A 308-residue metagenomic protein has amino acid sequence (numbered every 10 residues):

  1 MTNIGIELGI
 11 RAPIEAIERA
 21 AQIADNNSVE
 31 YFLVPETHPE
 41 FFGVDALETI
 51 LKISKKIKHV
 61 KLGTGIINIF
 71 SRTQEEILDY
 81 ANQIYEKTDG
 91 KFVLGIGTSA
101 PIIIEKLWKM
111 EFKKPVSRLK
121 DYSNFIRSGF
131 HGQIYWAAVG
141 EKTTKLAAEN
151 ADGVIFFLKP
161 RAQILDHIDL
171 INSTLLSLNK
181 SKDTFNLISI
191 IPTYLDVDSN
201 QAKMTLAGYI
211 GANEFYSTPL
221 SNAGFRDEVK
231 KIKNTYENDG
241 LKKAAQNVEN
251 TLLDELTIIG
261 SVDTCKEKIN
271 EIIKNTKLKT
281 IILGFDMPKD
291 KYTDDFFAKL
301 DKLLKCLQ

Functional and structural regions predicted by a protein language model:
M1-I57, K61-T64, G132: N-terminal beta1-alpha1-beta2 module of alpha/beta enzyme domains
T2-A12, S71-Y135, L146-N150, I155-N172 (+1 more regions): Flexible, glycine-rich active-site loops centered on histidine and acidic residues that chelate a metal or position
T2-A16, I67-E75, H131-V139, T193-L195 (+1 more regions): Active-site mouth loops of central-metabolism enzymes
I4-I10, F32-V34, K61-G65, F92-I96 (+4 more regions): Hydrophobic faces of well-ordered beta-strands that scaffold small-molecule active sites in alpha/beta enzyme cores
A21-N26, I50-K61, A81-F92, A148 (+2 more regions): Acidic (Asp/Glu)-rich catalytic clusters
Y31-I57, N68, A100-L107, L158-K159 (+3 more regions): Glycine-rich, proline-tolerant flexible connector loops at the mouths of alpha/beta enzymes
G43-I67, S71, R118-G129, T174-S177 (+1 more regions): Alpha-helix-loop-beta-strand connector modules within alpha/beta enzyme cores
L107-R127, L175-E271: An alpha-helical appendage that flanks or caps ligand/catalytic pockets
